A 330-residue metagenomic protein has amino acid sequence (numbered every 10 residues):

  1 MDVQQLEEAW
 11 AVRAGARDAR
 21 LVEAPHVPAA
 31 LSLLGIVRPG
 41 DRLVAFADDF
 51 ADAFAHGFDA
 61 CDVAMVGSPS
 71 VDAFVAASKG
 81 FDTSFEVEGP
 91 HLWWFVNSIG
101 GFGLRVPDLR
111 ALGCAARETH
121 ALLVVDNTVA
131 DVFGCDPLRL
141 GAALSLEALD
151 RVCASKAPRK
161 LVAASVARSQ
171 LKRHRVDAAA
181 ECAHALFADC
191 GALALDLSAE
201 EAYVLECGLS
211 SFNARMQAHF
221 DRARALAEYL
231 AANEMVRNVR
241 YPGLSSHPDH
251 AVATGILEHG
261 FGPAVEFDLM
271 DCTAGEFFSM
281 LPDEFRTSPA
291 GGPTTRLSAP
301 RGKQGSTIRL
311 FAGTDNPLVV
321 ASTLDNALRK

Functional and structural regions predicted by a protein language model:
M1-Q5, V12: N-terminal entrance/gating region of PLP-dependent enzymes' catalytic architecture
A9-M235: Conserved PLP-enzyme active-site core in the AAT-like
K79-T83, G191, S279-R286, R329: Generic surface-pattern signal
G113, D325-L328: A structural alpha-helix within SAM-dependent methyltransferase catalytic domains
D177-E181, P282, A327: Short intrinsically disordered coil segments
A231, M235-N326: Conserved C-terminal alpha-helix-loop-beta "cap" of PLP-dependent enzymes that closes/shapes the active-site mouth
